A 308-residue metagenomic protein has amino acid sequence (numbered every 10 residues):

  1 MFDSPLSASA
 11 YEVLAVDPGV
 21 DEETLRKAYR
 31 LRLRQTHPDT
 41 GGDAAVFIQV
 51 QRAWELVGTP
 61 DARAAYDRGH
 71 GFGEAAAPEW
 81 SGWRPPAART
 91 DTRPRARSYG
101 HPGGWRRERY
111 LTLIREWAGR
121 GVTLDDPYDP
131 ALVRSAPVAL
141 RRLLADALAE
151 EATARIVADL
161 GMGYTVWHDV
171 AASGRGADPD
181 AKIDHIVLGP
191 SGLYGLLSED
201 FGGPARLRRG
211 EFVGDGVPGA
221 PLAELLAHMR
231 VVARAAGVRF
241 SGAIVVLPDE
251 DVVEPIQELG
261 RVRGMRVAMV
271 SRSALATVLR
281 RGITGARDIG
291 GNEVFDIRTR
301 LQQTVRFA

Functional and structural regions predicted by a protein language model:
M1-D39, A53, V57: N-terminal J-domain/J-like co-chaperone modules of DnaJ/Hsp40 proteins
F2-D3, D61, A65-V166, S173-G176 (+3 more regions): Surface-exposed interaction regions that form or flank ligand-binding interfaces
E23-T24, R34-Q35, Q49, A65 (+1 more regions): Long non-globular sequence segments
K182-I186: Catalytic metal-binding acidic patch
V187-L207: Active-site beta-strand-loop-beta-strand hairpin of nuclease catalytic cores that positions key catalytic residues
R206-D215: Short glycine/proline- and charge-enriched loop/turn segments that cap or connect secondary-structure elements
